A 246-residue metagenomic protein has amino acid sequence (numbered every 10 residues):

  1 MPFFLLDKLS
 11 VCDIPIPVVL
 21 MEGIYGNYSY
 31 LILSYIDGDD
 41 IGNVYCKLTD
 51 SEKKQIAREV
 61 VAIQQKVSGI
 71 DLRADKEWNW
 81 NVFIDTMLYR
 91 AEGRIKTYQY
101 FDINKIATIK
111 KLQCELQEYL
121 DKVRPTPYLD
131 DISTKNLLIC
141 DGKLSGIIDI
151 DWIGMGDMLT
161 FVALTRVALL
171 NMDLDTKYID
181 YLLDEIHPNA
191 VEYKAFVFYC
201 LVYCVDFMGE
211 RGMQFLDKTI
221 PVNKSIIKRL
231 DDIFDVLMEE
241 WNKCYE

Functional and structural regions predicted by a protein language model:
M1-W78: ATP-binding pocket architecture of kinase catalytic cores
S10, L20, Y45, D141 (+3 more regions): Short, flexible helix/strand-to-coil boundary loops that buttress conserved ligand/catalytic motifs in alpha/beta
S29, K111-V162: Active-site acidic catalytic loop and adjacent metal/ATP-binding pocket of ATP-dependent phosphoryl transfer enzymes
D37, K53, A57-R58, Q65 (+2 more regions): An alpha-helical support segment within catalytic cores of ATP-dependent transferases
T49-D50, G146, A163-T165, P221-I226: Glycine-rich, phosphate-binding/catalytic loops in enzymes
D102-I106, P188-F196: Short, surface-exposed acidic
L159-V191, C200-T219, R229: Active-site activation/catalytic loop segments of kinase-like enzymes and analogous catalytic loops in related
